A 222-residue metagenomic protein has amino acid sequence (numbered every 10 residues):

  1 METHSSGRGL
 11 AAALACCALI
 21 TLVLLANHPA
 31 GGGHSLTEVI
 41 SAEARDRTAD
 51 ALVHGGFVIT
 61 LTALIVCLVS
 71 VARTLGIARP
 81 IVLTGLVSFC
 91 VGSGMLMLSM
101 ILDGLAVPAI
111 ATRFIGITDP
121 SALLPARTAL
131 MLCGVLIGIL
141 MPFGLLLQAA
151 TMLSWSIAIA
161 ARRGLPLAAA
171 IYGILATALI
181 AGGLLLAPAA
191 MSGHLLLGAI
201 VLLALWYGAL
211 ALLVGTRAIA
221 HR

Functional and structural regions predicted by a protein language model:
M1-R222: Hydrophobic, aromatic-enriched alpha-helical segments typical of multi-pass transmembrane helices
